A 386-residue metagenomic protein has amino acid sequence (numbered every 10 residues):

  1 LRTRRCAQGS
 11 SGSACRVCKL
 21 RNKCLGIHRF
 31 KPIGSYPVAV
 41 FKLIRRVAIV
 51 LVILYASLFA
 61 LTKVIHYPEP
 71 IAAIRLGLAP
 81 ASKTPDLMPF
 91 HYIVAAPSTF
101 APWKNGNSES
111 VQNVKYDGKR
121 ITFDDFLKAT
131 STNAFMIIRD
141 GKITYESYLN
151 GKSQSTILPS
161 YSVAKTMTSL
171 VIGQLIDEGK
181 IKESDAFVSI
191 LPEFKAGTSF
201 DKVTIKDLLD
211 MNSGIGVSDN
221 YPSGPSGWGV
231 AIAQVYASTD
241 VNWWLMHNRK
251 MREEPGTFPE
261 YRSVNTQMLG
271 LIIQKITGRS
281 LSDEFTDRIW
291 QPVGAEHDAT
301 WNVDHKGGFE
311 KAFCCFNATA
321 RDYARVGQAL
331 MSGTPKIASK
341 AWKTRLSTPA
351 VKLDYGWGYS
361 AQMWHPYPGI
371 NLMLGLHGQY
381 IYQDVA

Functional and structural regions predicted by a protein language model:
C6, C15-C18, C24: Cysteine-centered motifs
I33-S153, I181: N-terminal leader/targeting segments and the immediately adjacent pre-domain N-terminus
G141, L158-S184, L208, L269-I273 (+2 more regions): Active-site SXXK
S153-Q154, R249-P255, N265-Q267, H305-A312: Flexible glycine/proline-enriched surface loops and loop-helix/loop-strand junctions
P159, D177-G216, N220, K250 (+1 more regions): Active-site helix/loop module of the DD-peptidase/beta-lactamase fold, centered on the serine-lysine SxxK catalytic
P225-Y236, H247: Amphipathic alpha-helical interface segments
R279-H297, F309, F313-Q383: Conserved active-site loop region of the serine DD-peptidase/beta-lactamase
